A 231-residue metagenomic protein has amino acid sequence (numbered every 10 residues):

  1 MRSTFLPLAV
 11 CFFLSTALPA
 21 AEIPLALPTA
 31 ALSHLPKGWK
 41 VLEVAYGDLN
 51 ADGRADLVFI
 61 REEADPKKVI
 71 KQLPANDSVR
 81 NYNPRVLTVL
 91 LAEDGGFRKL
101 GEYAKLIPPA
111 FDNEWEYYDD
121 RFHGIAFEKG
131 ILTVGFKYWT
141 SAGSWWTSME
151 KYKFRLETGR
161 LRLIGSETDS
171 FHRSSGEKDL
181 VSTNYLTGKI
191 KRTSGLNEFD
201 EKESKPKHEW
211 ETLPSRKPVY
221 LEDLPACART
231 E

Functional and structural regions predicted by a protein language model:
M1-F5: Positively charged n-region of N-terminal signal peptides that target proteins for export
P7-A17: Bacterial N-terminal signal peptides
A20-K37, G95-W115, E209, L213 (+1 more regions): Blade-edge motifs of beta-propeller repeat domains
A21-L27, P66-A104, F154-L156: Beta-propeller blade repeat segments, especially FG-GAP/WD-type strand-to-loop junctions in 6- to 7-bladed propeller
T29-A55: N-terminal targeting signals for Sec/Tat export/insertion, comprising classic cleavable signal peptides
L42, P84-L87, M149: Repetitive beta-architecture junctions, highlighting loop-to-beta-strand starts across blade-like repeats
L49-R61, A126-F136: Acidic/hydrophobic-patterned starts of short beta strands in beta-sheet-rich repeat architectures
Y117-E231: Acidic, small-residue rich beta-repeat scaffolds with periodic aromatic anchors
